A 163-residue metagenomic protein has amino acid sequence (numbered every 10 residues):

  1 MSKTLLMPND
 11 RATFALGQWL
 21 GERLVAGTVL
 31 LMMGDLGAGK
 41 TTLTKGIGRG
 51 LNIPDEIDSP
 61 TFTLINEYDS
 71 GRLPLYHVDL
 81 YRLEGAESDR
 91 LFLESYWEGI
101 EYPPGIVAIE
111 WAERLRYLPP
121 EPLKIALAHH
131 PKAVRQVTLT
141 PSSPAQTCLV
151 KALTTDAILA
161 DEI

Functional and structural regions predicted by a protein language model:
M1-W19: N-terminal pre-Walker A segment at the start of P-loop NTPase domains
K3, A86, F92-I163: Short phosphate-coordinating micro-motif centered on Lys-Gly-acidic
G21-G27: Phosphate-binding P-loop
L30-M32: Hydrophobic anchor at the beta1->P-loop junction of P-loop NTPases
G37: Walker A (P-loop) phosphate-binding loop of P-loop NTPases
K40: Conserved lysine of the Walker
E56, T61, E67-E110: Conserved nucleotide-sensing/catalytic segment adjacent to the nucleotide-binding pocket in NTP-handling enzymes
